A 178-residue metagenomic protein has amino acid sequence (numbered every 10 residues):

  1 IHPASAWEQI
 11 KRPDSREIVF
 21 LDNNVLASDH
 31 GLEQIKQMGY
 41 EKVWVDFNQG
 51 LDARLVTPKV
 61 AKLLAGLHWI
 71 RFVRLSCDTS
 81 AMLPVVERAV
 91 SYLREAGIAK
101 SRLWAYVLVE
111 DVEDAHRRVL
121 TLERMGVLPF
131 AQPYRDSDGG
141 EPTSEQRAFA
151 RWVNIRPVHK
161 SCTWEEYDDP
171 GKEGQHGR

Functional and structural regions predicted by a protein language model:
I1-A89, K100-E110, L128-Q132: Core AdoMet radical
Y92: Short, conserved SAM-binding segment of the class I
G97-I98, Y106-R178: Auxiliary Fe-S-binding modules of radical SAM enzymes
